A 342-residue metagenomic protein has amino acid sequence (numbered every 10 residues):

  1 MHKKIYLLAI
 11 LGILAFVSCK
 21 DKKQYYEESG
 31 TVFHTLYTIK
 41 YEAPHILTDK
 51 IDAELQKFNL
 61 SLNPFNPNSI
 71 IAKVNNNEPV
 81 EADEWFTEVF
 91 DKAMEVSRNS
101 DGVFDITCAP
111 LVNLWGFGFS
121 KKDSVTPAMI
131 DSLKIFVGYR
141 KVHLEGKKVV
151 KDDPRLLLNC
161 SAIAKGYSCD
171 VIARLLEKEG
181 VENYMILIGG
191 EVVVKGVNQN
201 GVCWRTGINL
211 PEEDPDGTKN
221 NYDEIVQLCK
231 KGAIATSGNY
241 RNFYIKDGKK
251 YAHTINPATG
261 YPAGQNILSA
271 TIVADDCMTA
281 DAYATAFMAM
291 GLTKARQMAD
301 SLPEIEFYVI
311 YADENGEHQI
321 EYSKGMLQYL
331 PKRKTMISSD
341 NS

Functional and structural regions predicted by a protein language model:
H2-Y6, V17-S342: Mature catalytic core of soluble alpha/beta enzymes
I10-A15: Hydrophobic membrane-insertion alpha-helices, especially the h-region of bacterial N-terminal signal peptides
